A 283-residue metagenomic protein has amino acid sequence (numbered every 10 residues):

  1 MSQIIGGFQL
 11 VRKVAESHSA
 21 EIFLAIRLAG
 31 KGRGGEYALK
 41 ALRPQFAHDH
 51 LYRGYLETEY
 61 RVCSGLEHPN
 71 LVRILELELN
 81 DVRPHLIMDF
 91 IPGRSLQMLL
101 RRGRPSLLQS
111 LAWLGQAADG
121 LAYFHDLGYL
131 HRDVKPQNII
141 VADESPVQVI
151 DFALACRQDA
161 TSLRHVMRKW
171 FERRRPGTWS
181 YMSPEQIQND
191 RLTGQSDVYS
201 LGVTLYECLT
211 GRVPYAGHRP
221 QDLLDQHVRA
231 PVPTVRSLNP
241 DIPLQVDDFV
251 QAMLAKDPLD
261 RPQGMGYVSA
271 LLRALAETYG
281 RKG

Functional and structural regions predicted by a protein language model:
R43-G65: AlphaC helix of the eukaryotic protein kinase fold
L77: Activation-segment/catalytic-loop signature of the eukaryotic protein kinase fold
D81-S95, L99: Conserved short submotifs of the Hanks-type protein kinase catalytic core that shape the nucleotide-binding pocket
W113-L114: Activation segment signature within eukaryotic-like protein kinase domains
D119-Y129: Protein kinase catalytic-loop region centered on the HRD/HxD motif
D197: Conserved catalytic-loop aspartate of Hanks-type protein kinases
T210-V213: Structural helix C-cap motif within protein kinase domains
